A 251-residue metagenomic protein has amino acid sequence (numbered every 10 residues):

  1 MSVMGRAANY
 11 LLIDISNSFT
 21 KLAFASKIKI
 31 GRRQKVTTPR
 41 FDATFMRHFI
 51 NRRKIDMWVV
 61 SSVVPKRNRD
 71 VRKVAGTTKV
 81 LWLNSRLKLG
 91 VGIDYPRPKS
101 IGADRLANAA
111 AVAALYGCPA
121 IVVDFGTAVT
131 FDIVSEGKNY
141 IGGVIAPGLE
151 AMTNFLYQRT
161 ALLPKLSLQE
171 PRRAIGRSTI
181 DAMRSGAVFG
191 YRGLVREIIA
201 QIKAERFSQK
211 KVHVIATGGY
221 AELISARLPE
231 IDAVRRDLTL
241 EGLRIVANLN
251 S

Functional and structural regions predicted by a protein language model:
M1-L89: N-terminal glycine/serine-rich phosphate-binding loop of ATP-dependent small-molecule kinases, especially carbohydrate
S2-G31, V112, C118-Y140, L156 (+1 more regions): Gly/Thr-rich phosphate-binding beta-strand-loop-beta motif of the actin/hexokinase/Hsp70
N9-L11, K54-W58, Q209-V214, P229-I231: Short active-site oxyanion
F19, S61-D70, K211-R227: Glycine-rich phosphate-binding loops at beta-strand->alpha-helix junctions
R33-Q34, P171-H213, I231-A233: Adenine-nucleotide phosphate-binding core of ATP-dependent small-molecule kinases
K79-R159, V188-Q201: Phosphate-binding/catalytic loop of phosphoryl-transfer enzymes
T160, P164-R173: Conserved, helical-rich catalytic subdomain that frames metal- and/or nucleotide-binding sites in enzyme alpha/beta
A161, V188, A226, D232-S251: Glycine-rich phosphate-binding/hydrolytic loop that grips phosphoryl groups
